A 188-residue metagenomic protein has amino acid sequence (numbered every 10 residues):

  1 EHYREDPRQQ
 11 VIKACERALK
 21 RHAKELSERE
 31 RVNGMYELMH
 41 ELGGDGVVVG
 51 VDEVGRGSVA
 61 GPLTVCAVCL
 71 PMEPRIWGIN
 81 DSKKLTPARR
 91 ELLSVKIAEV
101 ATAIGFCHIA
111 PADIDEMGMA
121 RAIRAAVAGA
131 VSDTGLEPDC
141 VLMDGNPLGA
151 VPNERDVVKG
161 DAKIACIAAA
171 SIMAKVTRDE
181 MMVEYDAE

Functional and structural regions predicted by a protein language model:
E1-V49, R56-E188: RNase H-like, Mg2+-dependent phosphodiesterase core, and more generally RNA phosphate-backbone-engaging helix-loop
